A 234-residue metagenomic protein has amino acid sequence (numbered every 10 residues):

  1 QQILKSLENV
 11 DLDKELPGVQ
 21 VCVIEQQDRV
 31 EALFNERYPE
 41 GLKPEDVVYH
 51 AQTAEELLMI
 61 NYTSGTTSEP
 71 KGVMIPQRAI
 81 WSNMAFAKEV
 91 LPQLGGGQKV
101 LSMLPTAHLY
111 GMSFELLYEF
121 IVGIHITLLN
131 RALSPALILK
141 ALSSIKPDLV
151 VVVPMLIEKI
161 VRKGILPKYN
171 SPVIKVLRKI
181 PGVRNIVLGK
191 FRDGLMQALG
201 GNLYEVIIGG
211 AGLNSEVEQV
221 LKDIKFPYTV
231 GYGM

Functional and structural regions predicted by a protein language model:
Q1-F34: Structural core segment of the AMP-binding/adenylate-forming
Q2, R78, M155-E158, A211-G212: Alpha-helix/helix-capping structural signal
D28-A32, Y38-Y62, E69, Q93-K99: Conserved pre-ATP/AMP-binding loop-to-beta segment of ANL
L57, T63-T66, V100, V150 (+2 more regions): Conserved S/T- and glycine-rich ATP-binding loop of Class I adenylate-forming
L58-M84: Conserved AMP-binding A3 loop
W81-K99, T106-D193, N202, D223 (+1 more regions): Conserved AMP-binding/adenylation subdomain of ANL enzymes
M155, G209-V217, T229-M234: Conserved A3 ("GATE") glycine/threonine-rich loop of ANL adenylate-forming enzymes
